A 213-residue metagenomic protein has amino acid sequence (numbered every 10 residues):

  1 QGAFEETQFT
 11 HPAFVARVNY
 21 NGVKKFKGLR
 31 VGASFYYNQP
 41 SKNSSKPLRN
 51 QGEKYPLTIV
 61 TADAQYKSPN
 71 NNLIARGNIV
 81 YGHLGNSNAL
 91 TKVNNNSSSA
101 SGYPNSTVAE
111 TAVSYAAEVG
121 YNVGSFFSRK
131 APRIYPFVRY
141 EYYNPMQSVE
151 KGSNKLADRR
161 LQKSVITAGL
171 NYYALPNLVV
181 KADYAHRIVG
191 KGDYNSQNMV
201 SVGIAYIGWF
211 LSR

Functional and structural regions predicted by a protein language model:
Q1, G22, F35-S41, S68 (+5 more regions): Transmembrane beta-strands of outer-membrane beta-barrel pores
G2-V108: Surface-exposed beta-loop-beta
T10-F14, P56-V60, A109-Y115, Q162-I166 (+1 more regions): Residues that define the transmembrane beta-barrel architecture of outer-membrane proteins
A16-Y20, A62-Y66, A117-Y121, A168-Y172 (+1 more regions): Residues on the lipid-exposed face of transmembrane beta-strands in outer-membrane beta-barrel proteins
N21-V31, P69-N72, G124-I134, N177 (+1 more regions): Short loop/turn motifs that connect adjacent beta-strands in outer-membrane beta-barrel proteins
L29-A33, L73-G77, A117, I134-V138 (+3 more regions): Transmembrane beta-strands of outer-membrane beta-barrel proteins
P104-T107, S125, R129-Y173, K181: Outer membrane beta-barrel transmembrane domains
S196-R213: Outer-membrane beta-barrel "beta-signal"
